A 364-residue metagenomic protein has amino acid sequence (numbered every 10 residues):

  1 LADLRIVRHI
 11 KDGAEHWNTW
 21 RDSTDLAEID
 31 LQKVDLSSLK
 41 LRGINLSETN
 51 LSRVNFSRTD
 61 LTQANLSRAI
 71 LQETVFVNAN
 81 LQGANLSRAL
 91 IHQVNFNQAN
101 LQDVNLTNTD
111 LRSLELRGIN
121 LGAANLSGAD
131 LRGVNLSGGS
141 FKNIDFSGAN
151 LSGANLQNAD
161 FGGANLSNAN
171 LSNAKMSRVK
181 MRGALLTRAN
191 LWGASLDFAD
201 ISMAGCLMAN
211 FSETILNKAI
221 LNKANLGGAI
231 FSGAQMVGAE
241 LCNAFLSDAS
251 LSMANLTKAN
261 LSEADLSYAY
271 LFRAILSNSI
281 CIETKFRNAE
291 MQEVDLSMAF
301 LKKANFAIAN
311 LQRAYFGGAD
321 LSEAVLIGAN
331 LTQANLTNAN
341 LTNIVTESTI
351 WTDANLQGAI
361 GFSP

Functional and structural regions predicted by a protein language model:
L1-A2: Terminal targeting and flexible regions in eukaryotic proteins, enriched in but not limited to LRR-containing proteins
R5-R8, H16, W20-P364: Tandem repeat scaffolds
